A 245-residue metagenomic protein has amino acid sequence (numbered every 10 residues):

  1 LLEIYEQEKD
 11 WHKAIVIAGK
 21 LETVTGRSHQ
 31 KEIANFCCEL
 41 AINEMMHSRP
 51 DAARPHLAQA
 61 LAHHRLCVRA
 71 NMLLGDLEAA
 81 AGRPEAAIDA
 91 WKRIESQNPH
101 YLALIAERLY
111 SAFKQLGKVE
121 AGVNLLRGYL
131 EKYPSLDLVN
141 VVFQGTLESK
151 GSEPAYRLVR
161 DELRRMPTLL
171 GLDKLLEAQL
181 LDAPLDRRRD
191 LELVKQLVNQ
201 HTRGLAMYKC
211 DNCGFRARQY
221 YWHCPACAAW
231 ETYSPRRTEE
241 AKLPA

Functional and structural regions predicted by a protein language model:
L1, I33, L40, L74 (+5 more regions): Structural register within alpha-helical repeat arrays
Y5, C37, E44, E78 (+4 more regions): Residue at a conserved register position within TPR or TPR-like alpha-solenoid repeats
T23, A58-A62, R93-S96, L130-E131 (+1 more regions): Conserved structural position within tetratricopeptide repeats
G26, R65, P99-H100, Y133-P134 (+1 more regions): Short coil turns that delineate tetratricopeptide repeat
K31-N35, R69, A103-L104, D137 (+1 more regions): Start-of-helix register in tetratricopeptide repeats
